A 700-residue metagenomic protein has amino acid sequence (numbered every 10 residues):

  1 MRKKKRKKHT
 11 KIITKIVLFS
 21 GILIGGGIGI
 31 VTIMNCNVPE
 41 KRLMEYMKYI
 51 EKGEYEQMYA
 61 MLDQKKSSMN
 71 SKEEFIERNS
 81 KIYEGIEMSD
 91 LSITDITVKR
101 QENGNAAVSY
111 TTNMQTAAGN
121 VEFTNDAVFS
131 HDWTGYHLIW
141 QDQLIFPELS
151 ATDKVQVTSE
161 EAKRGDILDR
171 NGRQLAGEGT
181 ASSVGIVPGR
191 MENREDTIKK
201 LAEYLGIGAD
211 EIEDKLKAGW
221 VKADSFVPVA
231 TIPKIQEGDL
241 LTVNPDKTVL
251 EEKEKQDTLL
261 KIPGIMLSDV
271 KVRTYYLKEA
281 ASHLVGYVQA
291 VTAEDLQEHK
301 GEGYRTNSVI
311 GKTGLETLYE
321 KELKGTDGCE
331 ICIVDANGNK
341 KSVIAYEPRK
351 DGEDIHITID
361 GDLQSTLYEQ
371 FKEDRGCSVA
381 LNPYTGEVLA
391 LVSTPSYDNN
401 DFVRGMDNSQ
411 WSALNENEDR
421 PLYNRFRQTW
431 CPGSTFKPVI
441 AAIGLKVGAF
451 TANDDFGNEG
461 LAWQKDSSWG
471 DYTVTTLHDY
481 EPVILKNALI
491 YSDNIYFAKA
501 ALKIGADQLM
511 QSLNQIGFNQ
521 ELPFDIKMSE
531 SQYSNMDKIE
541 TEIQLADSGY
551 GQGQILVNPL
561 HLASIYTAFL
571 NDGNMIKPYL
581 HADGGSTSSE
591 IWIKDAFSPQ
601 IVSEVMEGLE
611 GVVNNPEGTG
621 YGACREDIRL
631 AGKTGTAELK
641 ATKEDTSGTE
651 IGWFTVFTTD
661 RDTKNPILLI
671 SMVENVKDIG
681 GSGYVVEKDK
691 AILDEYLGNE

Functional and structural regions predicted by a protein language model:
M1-I12: N-terminal Lys/Arg-rich, disordered targeting/topogenic segments
K15-V31: Hydrophobic membrane-insertion alpha-helices, especially the h-region of bacterial N-terminal signal peptides
I30-I33, M44-E45, M61-K66, N113-Q115 (+14 more regions): Second-shell loop/turn segments in exported
I33-S80: Core segments of small alpha/beta cavity-forming domains
K81-C377, Y397-P421, T429: Extracytoplasmic/periplasmic proteins that interact with beta-lactams or build/remodel peptidoglycan
V334-I344, Y384-S434, V439-S671, G681: Beta-lactam-recognizing serine transpeptidase/beta-lactamase-like catalytic domain environment
S378-P383: Short hydrophobic alpha-helical segments used for membrane anchoring or interfacial signaling
S588-E590, V686-E700: Short, gly/Ser/Thr-rich active-site loops of penicillin-recognizing serine hydrolases
